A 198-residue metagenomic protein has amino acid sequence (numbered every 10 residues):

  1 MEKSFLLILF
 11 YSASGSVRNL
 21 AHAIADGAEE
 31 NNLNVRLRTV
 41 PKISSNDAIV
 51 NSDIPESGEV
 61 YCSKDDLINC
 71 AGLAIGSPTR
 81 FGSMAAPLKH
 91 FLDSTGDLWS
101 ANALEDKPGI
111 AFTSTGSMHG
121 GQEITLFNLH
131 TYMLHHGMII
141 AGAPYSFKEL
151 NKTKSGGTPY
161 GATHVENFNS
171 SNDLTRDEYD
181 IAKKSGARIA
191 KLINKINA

Functional and structural regions predicted by a protein language model:
M1-A103, H164-A198: N-terminal beta1-alpha1-beta2 submodule of the flavodoxin-like/Rossmannoid cofactor-binding fold
S16, L73, S77, S83 (+5 more regions): Gly/Ser/Thr-rich helix-start
T39, T79, T95, T113-T115 (+6 more regions): Residue-identity detector for threonine
V40-S45, G137-N169: Mobile beta-alpha loop/short-helix "lid" or hinge segments that flank ligand
A48-I49, G76-G82, T113-Q122, K148-G157 (+1 more regions): Noncatalytic linker/hinge segments flanking ATPase motor cores
P87, A101, E123-I124, L129-H130 (+2 more regions): Short, charged/polar low-complexity linear motifs in solvent-exposed/disordered segments
E105-S155: Short, glycine-/small-residue-rich phosphate/pyrophosphate-handling segment
